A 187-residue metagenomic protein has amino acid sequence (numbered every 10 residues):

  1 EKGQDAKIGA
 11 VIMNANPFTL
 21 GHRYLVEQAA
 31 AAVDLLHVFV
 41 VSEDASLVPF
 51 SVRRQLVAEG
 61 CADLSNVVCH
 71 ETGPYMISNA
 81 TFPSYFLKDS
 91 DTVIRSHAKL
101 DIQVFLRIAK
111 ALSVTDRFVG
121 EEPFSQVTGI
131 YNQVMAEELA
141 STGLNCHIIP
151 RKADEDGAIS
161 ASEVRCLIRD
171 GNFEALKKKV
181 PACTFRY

Functional and structural regions predicted by a protein language model:
E1-Y187: Nucleotidyltransferase catalytic core that binds NTPs
